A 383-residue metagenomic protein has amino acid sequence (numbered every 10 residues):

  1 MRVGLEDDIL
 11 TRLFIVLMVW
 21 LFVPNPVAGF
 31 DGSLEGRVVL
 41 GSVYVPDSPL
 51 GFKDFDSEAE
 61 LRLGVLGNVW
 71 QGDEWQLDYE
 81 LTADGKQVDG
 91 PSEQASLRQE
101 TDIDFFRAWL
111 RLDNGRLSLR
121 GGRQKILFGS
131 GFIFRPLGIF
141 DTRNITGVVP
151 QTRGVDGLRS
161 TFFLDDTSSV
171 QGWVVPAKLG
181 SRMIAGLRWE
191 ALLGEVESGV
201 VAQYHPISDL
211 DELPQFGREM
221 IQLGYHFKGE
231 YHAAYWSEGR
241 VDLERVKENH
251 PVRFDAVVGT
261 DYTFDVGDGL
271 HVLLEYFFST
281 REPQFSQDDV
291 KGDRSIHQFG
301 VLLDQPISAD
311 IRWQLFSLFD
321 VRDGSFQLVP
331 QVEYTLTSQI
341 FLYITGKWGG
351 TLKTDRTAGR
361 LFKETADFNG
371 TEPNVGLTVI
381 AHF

Functional and structural regions predicted by a protein language model:
A28-D47, L77-L81, S168-S169: Transmembrane beta-strand segments of Gram-negative outer membrane beta-barrel proteins
G29-S33, W70, E74-Q76, R116 (+2 more regions): Signature for the C-terminal beta-barrel architecture of outer-membrane proteins
V38-P46, G67-Q71, L81-D89, N114-R116 (+11 more regions): Transmembrane beta-strands of outer-membrane beta-barrel pores
Y44-F52, D89-S96, F132-G138, V174 (+7 more regions): Outer-membrane beta-barrel translocator domains and adjoining extracellular loop/strand segments of Gram-negative
K53-L61, T101-F106, D113, T152-D156 (+7 more regions): Residues that define the transmembrane beta-barrel architecture of outer-membrane proteins
L61-G67, R107-L112, L158-F162, L187-A191 (+5 more regions): Residues on the lipid-exposed face of transmembrane beta-strands in outer-membrane beta-barrel proteins
N68-S168, T351: Outer membrane beta-barrel
V332-Y334, Q339-I344, A366-F383: Outer-membrane beta-barrel "beta-signal"
